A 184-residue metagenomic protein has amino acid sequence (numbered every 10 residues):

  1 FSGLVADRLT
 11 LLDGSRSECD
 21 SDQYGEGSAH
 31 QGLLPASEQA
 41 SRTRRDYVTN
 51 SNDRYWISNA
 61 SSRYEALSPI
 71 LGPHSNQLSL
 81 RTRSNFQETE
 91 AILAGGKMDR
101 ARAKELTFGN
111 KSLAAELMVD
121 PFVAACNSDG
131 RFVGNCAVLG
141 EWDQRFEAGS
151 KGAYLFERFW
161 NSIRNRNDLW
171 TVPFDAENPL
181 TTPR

Functional and structural regions predicted by a protein language model:
F1-R184: Long, compositionally biased non-active-site segments enriched in small/hydrophobic residues and glycine
